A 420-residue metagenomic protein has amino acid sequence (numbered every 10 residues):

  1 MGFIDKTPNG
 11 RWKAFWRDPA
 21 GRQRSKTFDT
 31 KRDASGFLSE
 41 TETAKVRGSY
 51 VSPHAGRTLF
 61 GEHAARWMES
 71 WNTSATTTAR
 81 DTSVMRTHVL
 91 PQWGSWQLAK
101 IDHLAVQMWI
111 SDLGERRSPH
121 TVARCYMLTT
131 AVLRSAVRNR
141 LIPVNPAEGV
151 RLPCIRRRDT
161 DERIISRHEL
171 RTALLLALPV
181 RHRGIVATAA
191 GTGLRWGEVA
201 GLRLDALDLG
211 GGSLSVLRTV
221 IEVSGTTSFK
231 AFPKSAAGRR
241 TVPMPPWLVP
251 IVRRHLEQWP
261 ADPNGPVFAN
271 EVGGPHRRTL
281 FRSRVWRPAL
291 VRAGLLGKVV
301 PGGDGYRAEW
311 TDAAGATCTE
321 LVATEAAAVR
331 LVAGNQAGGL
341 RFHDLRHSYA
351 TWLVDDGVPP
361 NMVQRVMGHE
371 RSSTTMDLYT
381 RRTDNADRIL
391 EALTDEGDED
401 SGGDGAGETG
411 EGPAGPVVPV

Functional and structural regions predicted by a protein language model:
M1-D29: Short, Arg/Lys-rich segments that mark the N-terminal edge of DNA/RNA- and chromatin-recognition modules
F3, S25-D29, G56-R57, G61 (+5 more regions): N-terminal core-binding DNA-recognition domain of tyrosine site-specific recombinases/integrases
G10, P119-M127, R138-L202, L209-G210 (+6 more regions): Basic, Lys/Arg- and aromatic-enriched nucleic-acid-binding interface segment
W12-R17, A34, L214-V216, M244 (+1 more regions): Short beta-strand motif preference
T27-A55, W71: N-terminal helical hairpins
P119, L175-R183, T192, V242 (+4 more regions): Short, basic (Lys/Arg/His-rich) helix/loop patches that form interaction surfaces in the mid-to-C-terminal regions
A206-L214, G339, V358-L378: Short, polar N-cap/turn motifs at the start of nucleic acid-interacting alpha helices
G211-G212, V220-T241, P246-L248, E271-G273 (+4 more regions): C-terminal secondary-structure termini that scaffold catalytic or DNA-interacting sites
